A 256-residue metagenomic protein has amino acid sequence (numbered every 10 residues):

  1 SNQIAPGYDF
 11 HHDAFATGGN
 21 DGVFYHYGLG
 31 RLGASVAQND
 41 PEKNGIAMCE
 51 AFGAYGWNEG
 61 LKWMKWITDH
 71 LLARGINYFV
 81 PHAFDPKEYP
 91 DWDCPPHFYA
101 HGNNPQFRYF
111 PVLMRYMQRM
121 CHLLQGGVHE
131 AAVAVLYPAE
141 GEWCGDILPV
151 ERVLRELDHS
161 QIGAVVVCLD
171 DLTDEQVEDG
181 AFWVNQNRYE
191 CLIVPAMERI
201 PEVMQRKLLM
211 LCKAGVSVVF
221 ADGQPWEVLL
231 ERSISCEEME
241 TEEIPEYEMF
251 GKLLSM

Functional and structural regions predicted by a protein language model:
S1, A5, D9-M256: Carbohydrate-binding surfaces of carbohydrate-active enzymes
